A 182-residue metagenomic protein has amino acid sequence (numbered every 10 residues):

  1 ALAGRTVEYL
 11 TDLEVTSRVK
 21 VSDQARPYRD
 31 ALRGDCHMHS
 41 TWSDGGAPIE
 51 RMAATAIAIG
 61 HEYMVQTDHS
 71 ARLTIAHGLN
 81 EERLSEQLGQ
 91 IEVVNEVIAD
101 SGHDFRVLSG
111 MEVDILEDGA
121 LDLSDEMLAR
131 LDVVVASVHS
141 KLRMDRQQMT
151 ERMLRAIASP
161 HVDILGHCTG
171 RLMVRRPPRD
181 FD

Functional and structural regions predicted by a protein language model:
L2-Y9: Terminal amphipathic helices with adjacent charged low-complexity linkers/tails
Y9-E117, E126, K141-R143, I164 (+1 more regions): An N-terminally biased module of ancient metal coordination in phosphate/nucleic-acid-related enzymes
D23-A25, R152-R155: Short, well-ordered helical secondary-structure segments
G119-H139: Active-site gating/metal-coordination segments in enzymes
L121, R146-T150: Structural motif corresponding to alpha-helix initiation and N-cap regions
R155-D163: Alpha/beta enzyme core
